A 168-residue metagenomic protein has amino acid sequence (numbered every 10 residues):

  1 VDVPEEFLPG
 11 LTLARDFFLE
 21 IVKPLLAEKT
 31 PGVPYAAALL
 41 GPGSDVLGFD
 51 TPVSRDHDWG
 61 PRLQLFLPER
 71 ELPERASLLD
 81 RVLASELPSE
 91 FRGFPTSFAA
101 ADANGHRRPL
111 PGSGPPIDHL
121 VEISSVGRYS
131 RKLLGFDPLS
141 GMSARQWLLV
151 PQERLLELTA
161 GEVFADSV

Functional and structural regions predicted by a protein language model:
V1-A38: Helical scaffold of the NTase/Pol beta-like nucleotidyltransferase catalytic core
V3, F7, G43-S44, G60-P61 (+1 more regions): Generic alpha-helix detector with strongest preference for long hydrophobic helices that associate with membranes
E5, P34, L40-V46, P116 (+1 more regions): Short, well-ordered helical secondary-structure segments
E5-P9, P68, S125: Helix N-cap and loop-to-helix transition residues
K23-P61, R70: Active-site nucleotide-donor binding segment shared across nucleotidyl transfer reactions
D50-H57, P61-F91: An N-terminal, globular interaction/scaffold subdomain
R75, R81-V168: Conserved NTP/Mg2+-binding pocket subregion across the NTase superfamily
